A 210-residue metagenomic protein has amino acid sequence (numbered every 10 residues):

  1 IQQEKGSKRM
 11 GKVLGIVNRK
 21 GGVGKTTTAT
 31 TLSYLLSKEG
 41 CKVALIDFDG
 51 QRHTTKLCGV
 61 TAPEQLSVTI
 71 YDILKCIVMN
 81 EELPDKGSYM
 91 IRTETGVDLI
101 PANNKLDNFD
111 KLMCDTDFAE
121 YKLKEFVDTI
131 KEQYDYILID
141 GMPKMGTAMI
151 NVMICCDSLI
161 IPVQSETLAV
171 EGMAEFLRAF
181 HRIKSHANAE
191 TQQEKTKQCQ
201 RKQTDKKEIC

Functional and structural regions predicted by a protein language model:
I1-C210: P-loop NTP-binding core
